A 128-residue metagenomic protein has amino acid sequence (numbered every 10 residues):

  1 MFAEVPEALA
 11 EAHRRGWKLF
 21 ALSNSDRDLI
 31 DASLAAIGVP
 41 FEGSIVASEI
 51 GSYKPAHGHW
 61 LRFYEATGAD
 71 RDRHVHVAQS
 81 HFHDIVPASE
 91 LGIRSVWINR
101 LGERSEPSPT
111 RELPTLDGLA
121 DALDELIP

Functional and structural regions predicted by a protein language model:
M1-E4: Metal-dependent phosphoesterase signature
P6, A10-P128: Asp-based, Mg2+/Mn2+-dependent phosphohydrolase catalytic module
